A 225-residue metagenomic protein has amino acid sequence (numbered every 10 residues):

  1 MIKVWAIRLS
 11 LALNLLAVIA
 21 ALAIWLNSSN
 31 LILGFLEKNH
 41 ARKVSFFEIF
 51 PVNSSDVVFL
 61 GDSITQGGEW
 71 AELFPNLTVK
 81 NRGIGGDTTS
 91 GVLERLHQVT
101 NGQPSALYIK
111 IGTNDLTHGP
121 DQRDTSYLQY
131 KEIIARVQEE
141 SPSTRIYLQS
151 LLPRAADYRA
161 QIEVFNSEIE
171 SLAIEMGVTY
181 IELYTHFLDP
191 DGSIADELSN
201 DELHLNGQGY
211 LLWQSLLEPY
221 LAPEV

Functional and structural regions predicted by a protein language model:
M1-V58, W70, G102, E218 (+1 more regions): N-terminal secretory targeting modules
R42-F46, T88-E94: N-terminal post-signal-peptidase region of extra-cytosolic proteins
F59, V79-N81, Y180: Conserved beta-strand scaffold positions in the cores of enzyme catalytic domains, especially in NTP/NDP-utilizing
L60, Q66-T78, S90-L128, R136 (+2 more regions): Oxyanion-hole/transition-state-stabilizing segment in secreted/luminal serine hydrolases and related acyltransferases
N81-G85, L116-R123, A155-Y158, S199-L203: Second-shell loop/turn segments in exported
R123-E132, Q161-N166: Charged helix-capping and loop-helix junction motifs
S141-R145: A short helix->loop->beta-strand "cap" motif at the edges of active sites that frequently abuts
A155-V225: Catalytic His-Asp segment of secreted/periplasmic serine-dependent ester chemistry enzymes
